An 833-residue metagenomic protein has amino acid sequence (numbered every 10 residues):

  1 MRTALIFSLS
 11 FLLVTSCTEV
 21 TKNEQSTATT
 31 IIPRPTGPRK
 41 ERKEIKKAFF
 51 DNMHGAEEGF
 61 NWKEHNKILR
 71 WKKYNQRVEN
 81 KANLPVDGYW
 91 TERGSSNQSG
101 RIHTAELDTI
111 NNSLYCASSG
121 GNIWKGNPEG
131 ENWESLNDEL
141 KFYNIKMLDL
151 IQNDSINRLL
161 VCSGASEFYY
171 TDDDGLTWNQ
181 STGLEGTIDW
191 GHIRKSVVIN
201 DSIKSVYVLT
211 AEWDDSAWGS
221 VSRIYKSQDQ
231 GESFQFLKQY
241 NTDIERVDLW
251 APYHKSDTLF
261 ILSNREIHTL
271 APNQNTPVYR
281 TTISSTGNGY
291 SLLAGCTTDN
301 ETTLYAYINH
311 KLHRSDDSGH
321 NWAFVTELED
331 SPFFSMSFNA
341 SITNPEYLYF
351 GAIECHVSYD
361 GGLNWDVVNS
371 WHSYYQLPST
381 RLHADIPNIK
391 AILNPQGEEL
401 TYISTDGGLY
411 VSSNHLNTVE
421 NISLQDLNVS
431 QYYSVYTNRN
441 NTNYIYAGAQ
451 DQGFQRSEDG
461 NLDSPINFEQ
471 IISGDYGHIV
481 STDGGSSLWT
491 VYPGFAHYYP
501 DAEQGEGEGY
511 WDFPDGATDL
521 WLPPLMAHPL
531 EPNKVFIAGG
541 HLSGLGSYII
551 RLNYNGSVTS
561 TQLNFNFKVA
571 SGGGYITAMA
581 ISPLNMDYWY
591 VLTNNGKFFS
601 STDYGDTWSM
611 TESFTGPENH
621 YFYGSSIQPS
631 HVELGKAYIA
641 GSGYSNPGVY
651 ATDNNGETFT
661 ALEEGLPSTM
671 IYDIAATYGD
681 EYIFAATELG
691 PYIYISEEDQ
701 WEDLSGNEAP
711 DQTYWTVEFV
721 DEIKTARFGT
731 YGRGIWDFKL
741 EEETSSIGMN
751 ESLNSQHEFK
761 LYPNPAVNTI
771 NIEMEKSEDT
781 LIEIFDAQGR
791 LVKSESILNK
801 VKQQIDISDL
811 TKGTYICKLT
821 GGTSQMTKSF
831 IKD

Functional and structural regions predicted by a protein language model:
A4-L12: Sec-dependent N-terminal signal peptides
I6-F7, S752-Y762, A766-D833: C-terminal outer-membrane/trafficking sorting elements
T15-S16: C-terminal motif of bacterial Sec signal peptides marking the signal peptidase cleavage site
V20-E742: Beta-propeller blade termini and top-face loops
L84, E92, I422-L424, R439-T442 (+5 more regions): A generic short-segment signal for beta-strand/edge and adjacent turn/coil regions
L740-Q756: Low-complexity, Pro/Thr/Ser/Gly/Ala-rich linker/spacer regions in secreted, extracellular modular proteins
